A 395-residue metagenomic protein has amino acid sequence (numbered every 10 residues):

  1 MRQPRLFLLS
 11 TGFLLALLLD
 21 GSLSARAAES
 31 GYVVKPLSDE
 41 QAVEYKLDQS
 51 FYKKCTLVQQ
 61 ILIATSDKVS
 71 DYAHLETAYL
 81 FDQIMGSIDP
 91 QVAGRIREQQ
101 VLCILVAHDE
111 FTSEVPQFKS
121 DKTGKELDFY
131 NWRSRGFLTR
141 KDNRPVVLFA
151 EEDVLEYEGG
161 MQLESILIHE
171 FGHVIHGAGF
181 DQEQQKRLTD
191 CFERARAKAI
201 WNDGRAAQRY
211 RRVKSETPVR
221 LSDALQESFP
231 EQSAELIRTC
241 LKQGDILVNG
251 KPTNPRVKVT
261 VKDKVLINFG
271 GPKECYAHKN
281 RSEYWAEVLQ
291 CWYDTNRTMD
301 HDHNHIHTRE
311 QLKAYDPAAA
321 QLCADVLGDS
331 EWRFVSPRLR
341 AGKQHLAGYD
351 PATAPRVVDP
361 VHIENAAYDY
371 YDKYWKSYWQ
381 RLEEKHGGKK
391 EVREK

Functional and structural regions predicted by a protein language model:
M1-R5: N-terminal secretory signal peptides that target proteins for export/translocation
L9-G21: Bacterial N-terminal signal peptides
A25-E29: Boundary at the C-terminal end of the N-terminal hydrophobic targeting segment
D48-S50, V58-N202, K264, D302-H305: Acidic/His-rich structured neighborhood in mature extracellular/periplasmic domains
V69-D71, S215-V219, C275-E283: Structural motif
G177-Q208, K264, G270-T295: Post-HExxH zinc-binding segment in Zn-dependent metallohydrolases
A206-F269: A basic, amphipathic helix-loop patch mediating RNA/tRNA/ribosome contacts
H278, S282, E287-K395: Pan-zinc metallopeptidase signature
